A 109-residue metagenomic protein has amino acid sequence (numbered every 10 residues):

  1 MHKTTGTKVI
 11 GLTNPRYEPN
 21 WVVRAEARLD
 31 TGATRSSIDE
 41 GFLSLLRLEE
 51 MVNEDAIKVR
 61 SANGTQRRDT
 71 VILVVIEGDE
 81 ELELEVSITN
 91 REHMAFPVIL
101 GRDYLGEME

Functional and structural regions predicted by a protein language model:
M1-E109: Pepsin/retropepsin-fold aspartyl endopeptidases
